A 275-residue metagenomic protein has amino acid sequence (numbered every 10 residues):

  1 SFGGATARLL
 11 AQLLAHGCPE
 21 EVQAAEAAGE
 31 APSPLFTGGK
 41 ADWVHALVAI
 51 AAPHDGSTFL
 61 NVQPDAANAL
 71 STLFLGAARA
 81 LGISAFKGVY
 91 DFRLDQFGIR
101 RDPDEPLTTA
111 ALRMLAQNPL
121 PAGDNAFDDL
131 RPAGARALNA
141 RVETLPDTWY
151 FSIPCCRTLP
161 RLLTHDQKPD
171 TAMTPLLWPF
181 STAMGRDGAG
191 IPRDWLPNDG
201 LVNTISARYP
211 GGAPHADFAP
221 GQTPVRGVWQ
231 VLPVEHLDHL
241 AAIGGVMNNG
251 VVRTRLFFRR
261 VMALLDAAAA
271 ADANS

Functional and structural regions predicted by a protein language model:
S1: Alpha/beta-hydrolase fold nucleophile elbow
G4-H16: Short glycine-enriched nucleophile-adjacent loop and the immediately C-terminal alpha-helix near the catalytic center
E20, A25-S275: Helical cap/lid subdomain of alpha/beta-hydrolase-fold lipid enzymes that gates access to the catalytic pocket
